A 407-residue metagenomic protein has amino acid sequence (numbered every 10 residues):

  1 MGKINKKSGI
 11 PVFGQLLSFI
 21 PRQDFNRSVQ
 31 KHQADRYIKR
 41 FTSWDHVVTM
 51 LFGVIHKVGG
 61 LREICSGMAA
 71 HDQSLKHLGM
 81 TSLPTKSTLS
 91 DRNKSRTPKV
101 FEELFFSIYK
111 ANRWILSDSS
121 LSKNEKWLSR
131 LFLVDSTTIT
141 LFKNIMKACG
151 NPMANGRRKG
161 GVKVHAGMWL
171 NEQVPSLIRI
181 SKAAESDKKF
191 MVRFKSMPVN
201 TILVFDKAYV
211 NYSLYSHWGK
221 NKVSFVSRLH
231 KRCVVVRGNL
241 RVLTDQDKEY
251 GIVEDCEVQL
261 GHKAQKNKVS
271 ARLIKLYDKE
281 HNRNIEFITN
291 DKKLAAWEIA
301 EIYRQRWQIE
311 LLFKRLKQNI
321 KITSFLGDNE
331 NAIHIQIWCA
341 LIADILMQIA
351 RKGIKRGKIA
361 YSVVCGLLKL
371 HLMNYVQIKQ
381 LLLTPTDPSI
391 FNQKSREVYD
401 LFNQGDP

Functional and structural regions predicted by a protein language model:
M1-E63, G67, R96, E103-L104 (+4 more regions): Single, function-defining residue in the core of a domain
H71-G79: Extended, structured, electrostatic nucleic-acid-contact surfaces
H77-L78, S119-S122, P152-N155: Catalytic micro-motifs at enzyme active sites that drive phosphoryl/nucleotidyl and oxygen chemistry
L78-R96: Major-groove recognition helix of helix-turn-helix-like DNA-binding domains
K99-E103, I115-S117: Short secondary-structure capping/junction motifs at helix and strand boundaries
N112-S120, K188: A short, well-structured juxtamembrane/interface segment
